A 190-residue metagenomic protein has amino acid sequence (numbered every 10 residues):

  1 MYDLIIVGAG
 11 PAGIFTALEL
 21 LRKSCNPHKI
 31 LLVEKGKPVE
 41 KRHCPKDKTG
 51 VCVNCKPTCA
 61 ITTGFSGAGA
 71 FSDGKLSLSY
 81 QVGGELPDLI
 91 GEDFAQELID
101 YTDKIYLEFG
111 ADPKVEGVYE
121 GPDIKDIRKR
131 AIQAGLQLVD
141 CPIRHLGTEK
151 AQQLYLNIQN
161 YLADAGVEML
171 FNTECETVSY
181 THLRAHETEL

Functional and structural regions predicted by a protein language model:
M1-A12: Beta1/beta-strand and adjacent pyrophosphate-binding region of the FAD-binding site in flavoprotein oxidoreductases
A17, L21: Gly/Ala-rich phosphate-binding loop of Rossmann-like dinucleotide-binding domains, activating on the conserved
C25-P45: Glycine-rich FAD pyrophosphate-binding loop
L32, D140, M169-F171: General beta-strand structural signal in soluble alpha/beta enzymes
P38-A165: Conserved N-terminal/central alpha/beta ligand/cofactor-binding core
F171-Y180: A conserved short coil-to-beta-strand element within the FAD-binding core of flavoproteins
H182-L190: Single conserved hydrophobic/aromatic residue that forms the stacking wall/gate of nucleotide- or nucleobase-binding
